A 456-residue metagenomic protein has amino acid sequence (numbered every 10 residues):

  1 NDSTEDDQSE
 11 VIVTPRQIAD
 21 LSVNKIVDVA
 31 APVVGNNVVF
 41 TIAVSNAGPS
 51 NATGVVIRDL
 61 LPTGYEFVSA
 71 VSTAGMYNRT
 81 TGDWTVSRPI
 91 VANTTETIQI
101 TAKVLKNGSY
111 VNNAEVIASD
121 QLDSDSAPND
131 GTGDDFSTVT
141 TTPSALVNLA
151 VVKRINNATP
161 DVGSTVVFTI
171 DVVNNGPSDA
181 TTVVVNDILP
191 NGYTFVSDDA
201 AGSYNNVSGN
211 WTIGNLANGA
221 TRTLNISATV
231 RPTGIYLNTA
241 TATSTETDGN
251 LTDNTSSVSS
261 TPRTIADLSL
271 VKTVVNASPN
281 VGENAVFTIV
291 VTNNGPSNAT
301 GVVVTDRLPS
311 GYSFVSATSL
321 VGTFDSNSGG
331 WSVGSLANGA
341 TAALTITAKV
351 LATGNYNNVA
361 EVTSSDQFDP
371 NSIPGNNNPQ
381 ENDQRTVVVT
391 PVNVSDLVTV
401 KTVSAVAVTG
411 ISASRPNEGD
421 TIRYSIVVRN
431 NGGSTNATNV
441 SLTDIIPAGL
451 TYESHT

Functional and structural regions predicted by a protein language model:
N1-T456: Exported/extracytosolic protein signature
